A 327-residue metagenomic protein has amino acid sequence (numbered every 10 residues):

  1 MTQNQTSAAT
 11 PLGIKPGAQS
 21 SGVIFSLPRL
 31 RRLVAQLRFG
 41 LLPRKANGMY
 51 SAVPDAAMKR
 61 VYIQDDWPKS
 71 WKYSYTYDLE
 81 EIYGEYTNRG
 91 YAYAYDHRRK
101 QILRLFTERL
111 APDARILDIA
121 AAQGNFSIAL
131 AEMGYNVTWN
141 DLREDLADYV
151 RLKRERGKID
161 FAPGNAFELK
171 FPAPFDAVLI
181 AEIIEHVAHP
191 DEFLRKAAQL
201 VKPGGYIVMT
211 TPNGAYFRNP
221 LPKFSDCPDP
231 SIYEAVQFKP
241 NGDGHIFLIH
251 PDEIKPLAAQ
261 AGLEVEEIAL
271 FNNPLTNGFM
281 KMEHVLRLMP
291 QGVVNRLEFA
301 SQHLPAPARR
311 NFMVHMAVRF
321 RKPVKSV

Functional and structural regions predicted by a protein language model:
P28-L42, A46-H97, L142-Y149, K153-R154 (+3 more regions): S-adenosyl-L-methionine-dependent methyltransferase catalytic module, highlighting the catalytic core
A94-P112: Conserved alpha-helix/loop element of class I SAM-dependent methyltransferases that forms part of the SAM/SAH-binding
D113-A114, G164: Nucleotide donor/acceptor-binding cores
I119: Conserved beta-strand/loop positions that form the S-adenosyl-L-methionine
A122: Conserved glycine-rich SAM-binding loop
N125, A129-E168: Class I SAM-dependent methyltransferase SAM/SAH-binding core
F167-V178: A short acidic, Gly/Pro-enriched loop at the edge of an enzyme's catalytic core that lines a small-molecule cofactor
I180-I183: A short beta-strand submotif of the Rossmann-like class I SAM-dependent methyltransferase core that lines
